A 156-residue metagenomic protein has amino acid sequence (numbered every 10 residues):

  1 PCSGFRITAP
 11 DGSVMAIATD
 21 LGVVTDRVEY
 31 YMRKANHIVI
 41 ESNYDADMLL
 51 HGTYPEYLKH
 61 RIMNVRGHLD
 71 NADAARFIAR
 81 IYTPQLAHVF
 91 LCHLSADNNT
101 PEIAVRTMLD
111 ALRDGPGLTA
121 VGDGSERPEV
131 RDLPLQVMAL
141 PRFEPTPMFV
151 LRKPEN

Functional and structural regions predicted by a protein language model:
P1-K34, E144, M148-N156: Core dinuclear metal-dependent hydrolase active-site scaffold
T25-A139: Cap/insert and terminal regions of metallo-dependent hydrolase folds
